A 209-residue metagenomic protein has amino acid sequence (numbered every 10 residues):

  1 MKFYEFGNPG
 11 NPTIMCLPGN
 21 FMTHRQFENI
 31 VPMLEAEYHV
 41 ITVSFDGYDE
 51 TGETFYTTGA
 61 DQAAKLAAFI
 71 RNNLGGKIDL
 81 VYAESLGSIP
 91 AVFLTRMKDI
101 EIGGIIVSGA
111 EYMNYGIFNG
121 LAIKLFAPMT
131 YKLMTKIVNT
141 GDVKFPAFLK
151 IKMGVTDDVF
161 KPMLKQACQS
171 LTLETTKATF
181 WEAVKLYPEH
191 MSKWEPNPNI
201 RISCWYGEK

Functional and structural regions predicted by a protein language model:
Y4-G52: Conserved HGGG/HGGXW glycine-rich cap/lid loop of the alpha/beta-hydrolase fold
C16-G19, S85, G207: Glycine-rich His-Gly loop
N29, F93-M97: Active-site signature of alpha/beta-hydrolase-fold catalytic machinery across serine- and Asp/Cys-nucleophile hydrolases
T42-Y82: Active-site loop/oxyanion-hole signature of alpha/beta-hydrolase fold enzymes
Y82-G87, A91: Gly/Ala-rich beta-loop-alpha elbow adjacent to hydrolase catalytic centers
R96, I102-K136: Flexible "cap/lid" loop of the alpha/beta hydrolase fold
I117, I137-P196: Conserved alpha/beta-hydrolase catalytic His-Asp/Glu region
P198, C204-G207: Short beta-strand/loop motif that positions the catalytic acidic residue of the alpha/beta-hydrolase fold
